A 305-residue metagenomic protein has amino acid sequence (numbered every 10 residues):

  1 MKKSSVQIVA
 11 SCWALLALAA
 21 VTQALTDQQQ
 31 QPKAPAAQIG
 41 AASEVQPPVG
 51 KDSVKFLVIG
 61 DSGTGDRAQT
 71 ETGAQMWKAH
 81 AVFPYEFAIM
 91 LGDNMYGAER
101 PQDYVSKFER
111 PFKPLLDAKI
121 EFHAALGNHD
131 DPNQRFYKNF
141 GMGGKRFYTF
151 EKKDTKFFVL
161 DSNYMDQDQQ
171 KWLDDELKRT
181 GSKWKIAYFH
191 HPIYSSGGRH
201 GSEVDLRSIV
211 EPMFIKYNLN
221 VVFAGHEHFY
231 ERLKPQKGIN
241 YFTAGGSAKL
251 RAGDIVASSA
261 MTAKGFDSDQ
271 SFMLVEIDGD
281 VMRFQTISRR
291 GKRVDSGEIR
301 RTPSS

Functional and structural regions predicted by a protein language model:
M1-S4: Positively charged n-region of N-terminal signal peptides that target proteins for export
V9-A20: Bacterial N-terminal signal peptides
L25-D103, D168, S196: N-terminal active-site segment of His-dependent metallophosphoesterases
K33, K264-S305: A short C-terminal boundary segment appended to hydrolase-like catalytic domains
S43, P48-G50, Y96-K185, G197-V221 (+1 more regions): Extended active-site neighborhood of metal-dependent phosphoesterases/phosphodiesterases
F56-V58, A88-M90, A124-A125, A187 (+1 more regions): Residue-level marker for buried hydrophobic side chains located in beta-strands that build the well-ordered beta-sheet
V58, M90, E151-K152, P235 (+3 more regions): Generic beta-strand structural signal
D61, G92-D93, G127-N128, H190 (+1 more regions): Active-site glycine-centered loops adjacent to acidic/histidine catalytic or metal-binding residues that shape
